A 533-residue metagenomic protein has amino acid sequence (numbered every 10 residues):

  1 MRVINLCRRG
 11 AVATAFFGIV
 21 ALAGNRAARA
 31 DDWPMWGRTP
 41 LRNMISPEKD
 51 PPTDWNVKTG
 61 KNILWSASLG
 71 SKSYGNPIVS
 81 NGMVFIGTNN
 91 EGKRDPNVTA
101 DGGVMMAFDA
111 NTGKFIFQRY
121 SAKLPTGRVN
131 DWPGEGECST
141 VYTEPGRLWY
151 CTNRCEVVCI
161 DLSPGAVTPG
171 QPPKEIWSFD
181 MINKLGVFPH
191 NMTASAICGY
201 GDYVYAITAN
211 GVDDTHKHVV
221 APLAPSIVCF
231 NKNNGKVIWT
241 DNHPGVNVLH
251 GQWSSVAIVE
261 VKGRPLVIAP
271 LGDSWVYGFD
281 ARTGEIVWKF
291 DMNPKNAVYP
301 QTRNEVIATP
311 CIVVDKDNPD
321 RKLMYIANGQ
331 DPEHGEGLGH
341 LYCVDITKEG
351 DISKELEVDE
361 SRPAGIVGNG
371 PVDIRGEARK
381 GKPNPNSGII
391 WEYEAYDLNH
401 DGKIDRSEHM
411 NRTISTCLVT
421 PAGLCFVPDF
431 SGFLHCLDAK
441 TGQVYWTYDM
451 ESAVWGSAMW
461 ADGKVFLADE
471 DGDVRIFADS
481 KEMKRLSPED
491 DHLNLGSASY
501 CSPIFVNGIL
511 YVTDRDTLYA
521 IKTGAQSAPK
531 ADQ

Functional and structural regions predicted by a protein language model:
M1-A15: Bacterial N-terminal signal peptides that target proteins for export
F17-A27: C-terminal segment of classical bacterial N-terminal signal peptides
N25-Q533: Noncatalytic, solvent-exposed loop/strand surfaces of beta-propeller-type extracellular/periplasmic domains
